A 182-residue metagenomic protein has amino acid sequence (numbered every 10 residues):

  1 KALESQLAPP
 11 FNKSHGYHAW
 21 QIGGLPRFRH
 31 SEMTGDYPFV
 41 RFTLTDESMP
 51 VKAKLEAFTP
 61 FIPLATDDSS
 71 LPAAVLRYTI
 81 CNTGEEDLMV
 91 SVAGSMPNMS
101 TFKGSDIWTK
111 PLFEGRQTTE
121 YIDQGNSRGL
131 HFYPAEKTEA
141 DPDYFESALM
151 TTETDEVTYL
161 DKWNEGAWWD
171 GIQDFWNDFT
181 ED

Functional and structural regions predicted by a protein language model:
K1-D182: Mature extracytoplasmic enzyme cores
